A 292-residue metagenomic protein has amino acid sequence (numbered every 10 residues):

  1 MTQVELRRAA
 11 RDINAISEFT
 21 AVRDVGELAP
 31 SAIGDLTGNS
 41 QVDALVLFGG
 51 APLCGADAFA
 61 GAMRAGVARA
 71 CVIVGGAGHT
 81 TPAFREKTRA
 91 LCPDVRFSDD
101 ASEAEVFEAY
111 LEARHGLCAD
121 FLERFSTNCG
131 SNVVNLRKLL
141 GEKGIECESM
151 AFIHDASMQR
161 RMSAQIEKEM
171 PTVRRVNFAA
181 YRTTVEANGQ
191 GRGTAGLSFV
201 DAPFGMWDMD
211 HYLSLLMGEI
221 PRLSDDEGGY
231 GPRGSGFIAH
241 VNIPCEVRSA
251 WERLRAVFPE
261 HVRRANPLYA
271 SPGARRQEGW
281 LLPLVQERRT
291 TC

Functional and structural regions predicted by a protein language model:
M1-M206, L268, R275-C292: A structural signal for short, hydrophobic/glycine-enriched beta-strand patches
S17-T20, T37, M217-S224, G228 (+2 more regions): Generic secondary-structure transition motif, activating predominantly at the C-termini of alpha-helices
G61, A109, A113, K138 (+7 more regions): Charged/polar, solvent-exposed surface patches and flexible loops
E186-A250: A conserved mid-domain beta-alpha-beta active-site/ligand-binding segment of alpha/beta enzyme cores
G236-C292: C-terminal non-catalytic accessory extensions
